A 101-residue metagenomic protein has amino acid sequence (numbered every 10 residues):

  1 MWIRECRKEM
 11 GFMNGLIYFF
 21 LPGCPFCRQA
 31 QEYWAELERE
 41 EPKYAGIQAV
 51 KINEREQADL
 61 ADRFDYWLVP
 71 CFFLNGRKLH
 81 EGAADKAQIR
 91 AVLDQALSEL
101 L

Functional and structural regions predicted by a protein language model:
C6, M10-E40: Local sequence-structure signature of Cys/Sec-based thiol-disulfide redox active-site neighborhoods
R28-E32, R63-F64, A84: Generic recognition of short, well-ordered alpha-helical segments
E38-Y44, L97-L100: Alpha-helix termini
Y44-A58: Thiol-based oxidoreductase modules, predominantly thioredoxin-like and allied folds used for disulfide exchange
L60-R63, V92: CheY-like receiver
R63-F73: Structural micro-motif
F73-L101: Non-catalytic, surface beta->alpha helical segment in thiol-disulfide oxidoreductase systems
